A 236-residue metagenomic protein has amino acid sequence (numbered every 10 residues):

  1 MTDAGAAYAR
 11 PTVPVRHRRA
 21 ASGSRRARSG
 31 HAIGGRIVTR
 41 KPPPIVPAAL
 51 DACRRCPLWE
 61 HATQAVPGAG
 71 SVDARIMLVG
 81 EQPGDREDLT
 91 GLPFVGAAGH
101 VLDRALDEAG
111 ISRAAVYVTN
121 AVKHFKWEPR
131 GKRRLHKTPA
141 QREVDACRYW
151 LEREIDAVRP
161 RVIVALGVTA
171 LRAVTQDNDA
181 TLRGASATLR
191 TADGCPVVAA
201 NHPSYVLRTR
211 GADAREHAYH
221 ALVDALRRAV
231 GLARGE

Functional and structural regions predicted by a protein language model:
R10, G30, R227: Short Gly/Ser/Thr- and charged-rich N-terminal loops/segments that act as flexible capping/hinge elements
S22-S24, S29: Serine residues within intrinsically disordered or low-complexity segments
I33-E236: A polyanion-binding, active-site-adjacent surface
